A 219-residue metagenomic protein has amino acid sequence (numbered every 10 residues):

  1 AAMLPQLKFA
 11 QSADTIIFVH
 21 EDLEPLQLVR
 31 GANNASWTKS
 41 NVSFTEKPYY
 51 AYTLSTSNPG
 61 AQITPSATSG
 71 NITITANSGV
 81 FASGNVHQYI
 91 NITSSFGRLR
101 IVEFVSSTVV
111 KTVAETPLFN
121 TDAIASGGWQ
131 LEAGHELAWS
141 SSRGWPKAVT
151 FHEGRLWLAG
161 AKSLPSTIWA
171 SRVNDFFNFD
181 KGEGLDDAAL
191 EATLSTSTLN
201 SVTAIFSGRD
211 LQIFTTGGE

Functional and structural regions predicted by a protein language model:
A1-D14, D122-E136, D187-S201: Aromatic/His-enriched, Gly/Pro-containing loop or helix-boundary segments that lie immediately adjacent to catalytic
A1-M3, T64, T68-I74, A133-S141: Extracellular/surface-exposed low-complexity repeats and stalk/linker segments enriched in Gly/Pro and small polar
A2-A51: Hydrophobic or amphipathic alpha-helical targeting/insertion segments
L4-H20, N85-I92, A148-V149, W157-L158: Short hydrophobic/aromatic-rich beta-strand motifs
T15, L23-P25, N33-S36, Y52 (+5 more regions): Non-transmembrane elongated oligomeric "stalk/shaft" segments that connect baseplates/barrels to distal
R30, W37-Q130: Autoprocessing Asn-cyclization modules and mimics
H135-R155, G160-G218: Beta-propeller and closely related beta-pinwheel folds
